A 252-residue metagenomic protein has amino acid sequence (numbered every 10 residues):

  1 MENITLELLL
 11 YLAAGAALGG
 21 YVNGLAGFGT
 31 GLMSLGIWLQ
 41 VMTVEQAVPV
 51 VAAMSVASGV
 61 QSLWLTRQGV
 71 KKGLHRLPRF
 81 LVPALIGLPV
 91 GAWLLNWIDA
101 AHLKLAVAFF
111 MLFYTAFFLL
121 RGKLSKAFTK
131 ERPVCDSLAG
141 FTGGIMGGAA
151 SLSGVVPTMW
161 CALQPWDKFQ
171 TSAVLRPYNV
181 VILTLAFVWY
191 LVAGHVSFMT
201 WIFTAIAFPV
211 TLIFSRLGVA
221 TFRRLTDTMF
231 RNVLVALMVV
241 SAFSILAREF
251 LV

Functional and structural regions predicted by a protein language model:
M1-M42, S125-L175: Selected transmembrane alpha-helices and immediately adjacent juxtamembrane segments of polytopic inner-membrane
E7-L9, Q40-A57, A101-M111, F141-S151 (+1 more regions): Structural signature of hydrophobic alpha-helical transmembrane segments
A14, L18, A53-V60, P78 (+9 more regions): Hydrophobic residues within alpha-helical transmembrane segments of multi-pass solute transporters/permease subunits
V41-E45, T66-G73, A162-Q170, G194-H195: Juxtamembrane helix-boundary/capping and inter-helix hinge elements in multi-pass membrane proteins
A47, V90-L95, I145-L152, A186 (+1 more regions): Hydrophobic alpha-helical transmembrane segments in multi-pass integral membrane proteins
P49-A100, T184-M229: Selective hydrophobic functional segments
V60-Q68, W97, A106-E131, A220 (+1 more regions): Transmembrane helix exit motif
